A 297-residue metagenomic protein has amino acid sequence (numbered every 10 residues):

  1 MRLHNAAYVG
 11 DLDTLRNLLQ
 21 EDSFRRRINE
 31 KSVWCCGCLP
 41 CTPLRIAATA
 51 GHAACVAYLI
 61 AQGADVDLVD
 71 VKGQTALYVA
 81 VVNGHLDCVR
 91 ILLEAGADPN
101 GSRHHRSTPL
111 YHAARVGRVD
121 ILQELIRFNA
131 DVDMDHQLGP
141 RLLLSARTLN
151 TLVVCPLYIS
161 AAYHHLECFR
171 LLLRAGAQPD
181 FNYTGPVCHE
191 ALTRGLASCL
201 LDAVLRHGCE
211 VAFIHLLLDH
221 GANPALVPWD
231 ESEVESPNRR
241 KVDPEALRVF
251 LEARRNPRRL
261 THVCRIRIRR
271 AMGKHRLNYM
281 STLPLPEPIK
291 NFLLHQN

Functional and structural regions predicted by a protein language model:
R2-V9, T14: Alpha-helical segment of the N-proximal tetratricopeptide repeat
L12-L39, A54, V66-V71, L86-D87 (+6 more regions): Ankyrin repeat arrays, specifically the small/polar loop and inter-repeat linker segments at the C-terminal end of each
A54-R118: A generic tandem-repeat structural signature
P186-N297: Cullin-RING E3 adaptor/co-adaptor recruitment helices
